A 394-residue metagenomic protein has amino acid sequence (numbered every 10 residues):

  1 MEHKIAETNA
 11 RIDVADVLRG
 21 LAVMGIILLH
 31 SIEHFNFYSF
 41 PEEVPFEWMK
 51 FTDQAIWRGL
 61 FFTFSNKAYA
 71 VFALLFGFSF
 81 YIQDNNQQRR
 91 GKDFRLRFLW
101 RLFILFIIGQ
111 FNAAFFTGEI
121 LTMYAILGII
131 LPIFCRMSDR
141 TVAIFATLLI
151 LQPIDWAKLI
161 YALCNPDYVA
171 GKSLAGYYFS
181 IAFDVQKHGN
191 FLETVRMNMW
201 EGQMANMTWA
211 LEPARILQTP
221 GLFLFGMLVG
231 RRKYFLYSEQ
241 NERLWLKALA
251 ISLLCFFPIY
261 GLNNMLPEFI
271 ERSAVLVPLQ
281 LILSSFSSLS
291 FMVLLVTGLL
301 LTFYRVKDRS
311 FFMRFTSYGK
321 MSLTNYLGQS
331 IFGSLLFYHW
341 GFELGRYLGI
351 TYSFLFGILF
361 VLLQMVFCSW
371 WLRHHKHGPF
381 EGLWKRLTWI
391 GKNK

Functional and structural regions predicted by a protein language model:
E2-F76: N-terminal signal-anchor module of multipass membrane proteins
E2-K4, L348-K394: C-terminal "closing" transmembrane helix and its immediate cytosolic amphipathic cap in multi-pass membrane proteins
A10-L18, A22-V23, W245-L249, F303-F332 (+2 more regions): Functional transmembrane helices that form membrane-embedded active or gating regions
A70-N85, L121-C135, A214-Y237, S287-V306: Specific transmembrane alpha-helix
K92-D93, I130-F145, L228-A250: Solvent-exposed interhelical
L148-M227: Long hydrophobic alpha-helical segments that form multi-pass transmembrane helix bundles in integral membrane proteins
K247-Y304: Alpha-helical transmembrane segments and terminal signal-anchor/GPI-anchor hydrophobic tails, characterized by long
L279-S290, S322, G345-M365: Membrane-interface transmembrane-helix boundary segments in multi-pass integral membrane proteins
